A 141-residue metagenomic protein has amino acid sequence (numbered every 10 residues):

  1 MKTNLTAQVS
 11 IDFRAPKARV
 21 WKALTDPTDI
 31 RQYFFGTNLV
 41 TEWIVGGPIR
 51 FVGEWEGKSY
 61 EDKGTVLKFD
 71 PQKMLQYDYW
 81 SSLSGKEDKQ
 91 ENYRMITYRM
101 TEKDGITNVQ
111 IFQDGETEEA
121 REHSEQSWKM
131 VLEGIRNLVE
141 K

Functional and structural regions predicted by a protein language model:
M1-N4, V52: Extracellular beta-rich ligand/substrate-recognition surface
L5-F13: Short amphipathic
Q8-V9, T28-E61, Q72: Short beta-edge strand/loop motif at the mouth of beta-sheet-based domains
A23-L24, F69: Conserved catalytic core of Hanks-type protein kinase domains
L39-E42, K58-D104, D114: Hydrophobic-ligand binding "helix-grip"
I49-F51, M74-D78, V109-I111: Short hydrophobic/aromatic-rich beta-strand segments that constitute the beta-sheet cores of beta-sandwich/beta-barrel
G115-K141: A conserved amphipathic terminal alpha-helix motif
